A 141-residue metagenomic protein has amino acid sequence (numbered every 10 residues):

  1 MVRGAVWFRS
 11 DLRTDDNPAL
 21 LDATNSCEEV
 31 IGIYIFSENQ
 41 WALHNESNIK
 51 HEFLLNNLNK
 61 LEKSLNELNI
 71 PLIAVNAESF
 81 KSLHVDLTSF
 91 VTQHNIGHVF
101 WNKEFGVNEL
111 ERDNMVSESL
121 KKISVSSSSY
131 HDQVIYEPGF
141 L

Functional and structural regions predicted by a protein language model:
M1-L141: Trp/Phe/Arg-rich N-terminal binding region typifying the photolyase-homology
